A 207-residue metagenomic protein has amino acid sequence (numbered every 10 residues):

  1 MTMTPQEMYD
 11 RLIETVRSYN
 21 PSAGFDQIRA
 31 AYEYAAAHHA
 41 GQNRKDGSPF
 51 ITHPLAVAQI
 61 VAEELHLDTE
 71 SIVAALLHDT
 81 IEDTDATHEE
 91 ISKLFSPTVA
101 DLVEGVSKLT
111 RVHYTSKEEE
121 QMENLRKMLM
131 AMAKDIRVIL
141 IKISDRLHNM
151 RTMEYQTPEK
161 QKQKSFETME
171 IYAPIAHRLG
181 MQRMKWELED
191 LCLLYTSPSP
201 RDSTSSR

Functional and structural regions predicted by a protein language model:
M1-S197, R201: Active-site helical microenvironments for divalent-metal-assisted chemistry
